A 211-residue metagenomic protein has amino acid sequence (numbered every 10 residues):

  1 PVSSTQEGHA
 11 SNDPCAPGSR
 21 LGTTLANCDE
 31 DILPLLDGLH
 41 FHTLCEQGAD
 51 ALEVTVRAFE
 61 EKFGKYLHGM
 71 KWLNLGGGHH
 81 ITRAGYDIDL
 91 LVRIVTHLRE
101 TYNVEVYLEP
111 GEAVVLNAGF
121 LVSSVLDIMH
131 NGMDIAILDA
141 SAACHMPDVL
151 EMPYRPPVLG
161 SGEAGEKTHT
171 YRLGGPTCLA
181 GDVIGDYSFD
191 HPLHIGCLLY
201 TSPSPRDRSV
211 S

Functional and structural regions predicted by a protein language model:
P1-N74, H79, A84-D87, I94-H97 (+1 more regions): Active-site-proximal beta-alpha core segment in soluble small-molecule metabolic enzymes
S3-T5, E46, H80, A113 (+4 more regions): Short, glycine-/Ser/Thr-/acidic-enriched flexible segments
S11-P17, G85-L98, N103-S161: Active-site loop ensemble at the mouth of alpha/beta enzyme cores that anchors a bound cofactor
L39, L75, E109, L138 (+1 more regions): Conserved, mostly hydrophobic/aromatic
K167-L179: Short, basic/aromatic beta-hairpin or loop at an interaction surface
V183-S188: Short alpha-helix capping/helix-loop boundary micro-motifs
Y200-D207: Conserved small/polar residues in nucleotide/adenosyl-binding loops
